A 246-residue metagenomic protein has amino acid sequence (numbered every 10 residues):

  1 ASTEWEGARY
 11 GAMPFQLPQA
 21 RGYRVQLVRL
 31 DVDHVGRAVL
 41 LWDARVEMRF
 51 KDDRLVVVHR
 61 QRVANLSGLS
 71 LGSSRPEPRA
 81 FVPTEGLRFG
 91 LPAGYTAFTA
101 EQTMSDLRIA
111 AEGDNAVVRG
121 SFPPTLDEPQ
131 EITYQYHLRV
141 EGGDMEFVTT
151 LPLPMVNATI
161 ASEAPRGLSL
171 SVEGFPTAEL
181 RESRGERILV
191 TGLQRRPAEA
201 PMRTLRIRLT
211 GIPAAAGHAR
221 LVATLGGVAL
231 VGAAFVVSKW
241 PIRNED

Functional and structural regions predicted by a protein language model:
A1-D246: Lumenal/extracellular ectodomains and adaptor appendage modules of the eukaryotic vesicle/secretory system
